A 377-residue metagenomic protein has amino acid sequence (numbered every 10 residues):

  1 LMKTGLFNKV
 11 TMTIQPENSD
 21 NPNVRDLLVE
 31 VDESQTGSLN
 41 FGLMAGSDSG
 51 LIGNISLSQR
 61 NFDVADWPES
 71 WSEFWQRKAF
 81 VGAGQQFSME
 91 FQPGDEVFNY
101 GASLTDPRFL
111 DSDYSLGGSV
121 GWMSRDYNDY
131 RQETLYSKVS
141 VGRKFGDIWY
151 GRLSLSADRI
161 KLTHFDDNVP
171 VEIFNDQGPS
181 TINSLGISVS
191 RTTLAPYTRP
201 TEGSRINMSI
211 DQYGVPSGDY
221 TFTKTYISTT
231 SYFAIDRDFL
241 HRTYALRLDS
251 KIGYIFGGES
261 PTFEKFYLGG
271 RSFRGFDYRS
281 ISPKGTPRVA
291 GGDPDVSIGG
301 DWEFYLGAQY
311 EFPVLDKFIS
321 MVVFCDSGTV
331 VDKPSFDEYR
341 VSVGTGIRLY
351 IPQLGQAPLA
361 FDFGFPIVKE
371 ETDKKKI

Functional and structural regions predicted by a protein language model:
L1-G46, E69-V97, G101-D106, Q132 (+4 more regions): Periplasmic polypeptide-binding modules associated with outer-membrane biogenesis and secretion
K3, S34, D48, F80-V81 (+7 more regions): Edge/loop elements at the starts and ends of beta-strands within beta-rich repeat scaffolds
F7-V10, G37-L39, G50, N61-P68 (+6 more regions): Repeated loop/turn-to-beta-strand initiation elements of outer-membrane beta-barrel proteins
N18-L27, G37-G50, S56-S58, S154-S156 (+5 more regions): C-terminal outer-membrane beta-barrel translocator/porin domains of Gram-negative envelope proteins and their
L57, G186, G344-L354, K374-I377: Outer-membrane beta-barrel "beta-signal"
P93-Q177: Transmembrane beta-barrel wall of Gram-negative outer-membrane proteins
G121, M321-V330, E338-S342, G364-F365: Active/binding-pocket-proximal capping segment
Y127, F365-K374: Class II aminoacyl-tRNA synthetase catalytic cores and aaRS-like
